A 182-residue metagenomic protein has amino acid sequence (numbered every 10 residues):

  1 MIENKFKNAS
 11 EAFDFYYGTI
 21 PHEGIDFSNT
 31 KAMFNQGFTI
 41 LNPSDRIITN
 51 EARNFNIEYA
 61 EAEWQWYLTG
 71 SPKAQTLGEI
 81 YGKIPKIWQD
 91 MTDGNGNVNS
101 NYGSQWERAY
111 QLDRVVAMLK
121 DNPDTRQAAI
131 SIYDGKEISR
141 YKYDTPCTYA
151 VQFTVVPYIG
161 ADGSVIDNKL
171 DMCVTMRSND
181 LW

Functional and structural regions predicted by a protein language model:
M1-W182: Terminal, non-catalytic protein-protein interaction segments that mediate quaternary/complex assembly
